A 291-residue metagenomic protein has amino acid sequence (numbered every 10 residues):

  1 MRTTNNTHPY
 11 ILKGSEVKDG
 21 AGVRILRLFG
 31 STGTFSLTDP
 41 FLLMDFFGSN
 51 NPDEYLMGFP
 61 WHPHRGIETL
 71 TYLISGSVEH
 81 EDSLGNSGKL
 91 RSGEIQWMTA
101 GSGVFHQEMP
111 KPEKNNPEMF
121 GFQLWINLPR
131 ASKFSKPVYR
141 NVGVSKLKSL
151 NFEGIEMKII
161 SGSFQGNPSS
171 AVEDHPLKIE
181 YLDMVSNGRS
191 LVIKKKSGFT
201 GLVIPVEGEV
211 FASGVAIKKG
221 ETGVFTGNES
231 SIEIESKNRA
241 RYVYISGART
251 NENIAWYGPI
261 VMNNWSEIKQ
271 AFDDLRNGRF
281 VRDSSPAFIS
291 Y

Functional and structural regions predicted by a protein language model:
M1-Y291: Jelly-roll (double-stranded beta-helix
